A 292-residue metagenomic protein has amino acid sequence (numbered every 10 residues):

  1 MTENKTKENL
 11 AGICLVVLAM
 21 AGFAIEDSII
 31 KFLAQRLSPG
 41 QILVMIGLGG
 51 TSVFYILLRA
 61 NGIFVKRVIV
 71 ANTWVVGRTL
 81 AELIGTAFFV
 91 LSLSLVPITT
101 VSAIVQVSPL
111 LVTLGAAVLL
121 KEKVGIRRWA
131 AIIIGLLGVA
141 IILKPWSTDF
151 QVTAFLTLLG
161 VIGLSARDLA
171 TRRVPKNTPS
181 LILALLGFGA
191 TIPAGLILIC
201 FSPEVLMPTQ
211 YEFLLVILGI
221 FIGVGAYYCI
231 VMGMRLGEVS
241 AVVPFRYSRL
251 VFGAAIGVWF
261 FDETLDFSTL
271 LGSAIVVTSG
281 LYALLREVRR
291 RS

Functional and structural regions predicted by a protein language model:
M1-A21, T51-G77, I126, T178 (+3 more regions): Membrane-interface interhelical linkers
T2, V251-S292: C-terminal-most transmembrane helix of multi-pass membrane proteins
M20-I25, Y55, T79-A87, P109-L114 (+7 more regions): Hydrophobic/small/kink-forming positions within alpha-helical transmembrane segments of polytopic membrane proteins
A24, S28-F32, P39-G40, F54 (+2 more regions): Transmembrane alpha-helical segments that form core, pore/gating elements of small-molecule transporters/exporters
L37-G50, L91-S108, F150-G163, T209-G223 (+1 more regions): Structural signature of hydrophobic alpha-helical transmembrane segments
L91, S108-A130, V251-L270: C-terminal transmembrane-helix exit sites in multi-pass transporters
V101-V107, V174-A190, Y227-V258: Helix-helix packing/entry segments at the starts of transmembrane helices
R127-L143, G160, S268-E287: Hydrophobic transmembrane alpha-helices of multi-pass small-molecule transport proteins
